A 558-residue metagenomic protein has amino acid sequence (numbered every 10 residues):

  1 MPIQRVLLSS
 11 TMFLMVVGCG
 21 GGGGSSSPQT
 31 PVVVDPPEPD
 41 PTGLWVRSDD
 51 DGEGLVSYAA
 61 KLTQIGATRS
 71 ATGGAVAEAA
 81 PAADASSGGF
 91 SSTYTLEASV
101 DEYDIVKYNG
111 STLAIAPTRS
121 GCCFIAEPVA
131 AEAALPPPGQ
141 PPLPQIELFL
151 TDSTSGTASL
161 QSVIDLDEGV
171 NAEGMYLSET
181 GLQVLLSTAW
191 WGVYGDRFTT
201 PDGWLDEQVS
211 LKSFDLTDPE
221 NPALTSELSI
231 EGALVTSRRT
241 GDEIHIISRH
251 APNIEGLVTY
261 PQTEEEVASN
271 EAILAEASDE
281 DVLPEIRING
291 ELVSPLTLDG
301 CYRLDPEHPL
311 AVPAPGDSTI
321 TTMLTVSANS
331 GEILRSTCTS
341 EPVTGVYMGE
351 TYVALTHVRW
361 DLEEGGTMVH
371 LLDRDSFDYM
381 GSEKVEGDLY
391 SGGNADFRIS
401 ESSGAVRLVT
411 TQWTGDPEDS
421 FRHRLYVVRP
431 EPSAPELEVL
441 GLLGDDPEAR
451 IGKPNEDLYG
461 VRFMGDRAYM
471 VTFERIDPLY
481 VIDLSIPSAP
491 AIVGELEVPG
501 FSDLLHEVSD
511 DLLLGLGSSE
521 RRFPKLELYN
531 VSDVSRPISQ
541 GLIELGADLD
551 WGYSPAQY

Functional and structural regions predicted by a protein language model:
M1-L8: Bacterial N-terminal signal peptides that target proteins for export
M12-F13: Short, linear, compositionally biased motifs with a strong N-terminal bias
V16-G18: C-terminal motif of bacterial Sec signal peptides marking the signal peptidase cleavage site
G20-Y558: Beta-sheet-rich non-transmembrane sensory/scaffold domains
